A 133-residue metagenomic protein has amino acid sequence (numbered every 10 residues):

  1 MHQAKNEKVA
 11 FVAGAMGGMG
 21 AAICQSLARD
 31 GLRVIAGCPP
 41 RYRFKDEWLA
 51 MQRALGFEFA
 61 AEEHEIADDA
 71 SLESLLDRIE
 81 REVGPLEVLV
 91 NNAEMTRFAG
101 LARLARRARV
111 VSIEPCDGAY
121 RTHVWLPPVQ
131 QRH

Functional and structural regions predicted by a protein language model:
V9-V12, L89-V90: Conserved hydrophobic beta-strands of the Rossmann-like cofactor-binding core in SDR/related NAD(P)H-dependent
M16-G17: Conserved glycine-rich cofactor-binding loop
G20-A21: N-terminal Rossmann-fold NAD(P) dinucleotide-binding loop
L32-D46: Conserved glycine-rich Rossmann-like NAD(P)H-binding loop of the short-chain dehydrogenase/reductase
K45, L72-I79: A conserved hydrophobic alpha-helix of the Rossmann-fold in NAD(P)-dependent oxidoreductases
L55-F59, R78-N91, R97: A glycine-rich helix->loop->beta "capping" turn within Rossmann-like NAD(P)(H)-dependent oxidoreductase domains
E63-S74, R106: The beta1-alpha1 cofactor-binding region of Rossmann-like NAD(H)/NADP(H)-dependent oxidoreductases
E73, T96-I113, H133: Conserved mid-core segment of classical short-chain dehydrogenase/reductases
